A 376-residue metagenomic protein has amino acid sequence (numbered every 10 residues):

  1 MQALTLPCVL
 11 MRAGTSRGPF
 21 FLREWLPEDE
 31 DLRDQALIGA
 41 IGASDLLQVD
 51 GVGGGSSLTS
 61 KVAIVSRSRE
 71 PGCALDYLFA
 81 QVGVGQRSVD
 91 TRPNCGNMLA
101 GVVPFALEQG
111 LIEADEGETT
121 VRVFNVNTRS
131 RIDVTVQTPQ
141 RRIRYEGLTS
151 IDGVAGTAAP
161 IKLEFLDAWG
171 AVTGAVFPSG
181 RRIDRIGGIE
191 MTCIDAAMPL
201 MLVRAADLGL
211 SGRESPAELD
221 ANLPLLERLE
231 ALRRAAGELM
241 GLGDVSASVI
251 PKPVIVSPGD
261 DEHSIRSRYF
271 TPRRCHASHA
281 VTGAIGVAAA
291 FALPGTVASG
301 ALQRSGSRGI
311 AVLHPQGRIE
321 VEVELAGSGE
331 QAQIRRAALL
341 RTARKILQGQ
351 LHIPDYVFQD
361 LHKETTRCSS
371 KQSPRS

Functional and structural regions predicted by a protein language model:
M1-K371, R375: A glycine-rich beta-to-alpha transition motif near the start of alpha/beta enzyme domains, typified by
